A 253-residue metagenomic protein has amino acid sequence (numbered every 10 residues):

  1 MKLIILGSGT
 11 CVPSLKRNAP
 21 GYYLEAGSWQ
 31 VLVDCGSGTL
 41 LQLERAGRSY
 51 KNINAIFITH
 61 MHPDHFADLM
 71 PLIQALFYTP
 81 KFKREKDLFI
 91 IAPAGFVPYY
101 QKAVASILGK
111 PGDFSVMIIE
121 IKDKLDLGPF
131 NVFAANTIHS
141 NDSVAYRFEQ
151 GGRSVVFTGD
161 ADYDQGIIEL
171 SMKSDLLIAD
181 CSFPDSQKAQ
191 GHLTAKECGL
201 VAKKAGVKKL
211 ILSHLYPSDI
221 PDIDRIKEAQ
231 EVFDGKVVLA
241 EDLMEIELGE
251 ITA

Functional and structural regions predicted by a protein language model:
M1-A46, S143-G159, L176: Conserved beta-strand hairpin/beta-sheet module of binuclear metal-dependent hydrolase folds, prominently
L3, Y22, D34, L43 (+8 more regions): Divalent metal-coordination and catalytic microenvironments
L32-G36, N54-H60, P93, V155-G159 (+3 more regions): Active-site neighborhood of phospho(di)ester-bond hydrolases with catalytic His/Asp-centered motifs
G38-F89: Active-site metal-binding motif and surrounding structural segment of the metallo-beta-lactamase
D68-L76, A103, I220-A229: Metal-dependent catalytic neighborhoods of phosphoester/phosphodiester hydrolases
L72-F89, D142-V144, E149-Q150, Q190-I211 (+1 more regions): P-loop/Walker A phosphate-binding loop and immediately adjacent motor/lid segment at beta-alpha junctions
K83-S143, Q150-G151, G249: Metallo-beta-lactamase
Y163-I246, E250: Cap/insert and terminal regions of metallo-dependent hydrolase folds
